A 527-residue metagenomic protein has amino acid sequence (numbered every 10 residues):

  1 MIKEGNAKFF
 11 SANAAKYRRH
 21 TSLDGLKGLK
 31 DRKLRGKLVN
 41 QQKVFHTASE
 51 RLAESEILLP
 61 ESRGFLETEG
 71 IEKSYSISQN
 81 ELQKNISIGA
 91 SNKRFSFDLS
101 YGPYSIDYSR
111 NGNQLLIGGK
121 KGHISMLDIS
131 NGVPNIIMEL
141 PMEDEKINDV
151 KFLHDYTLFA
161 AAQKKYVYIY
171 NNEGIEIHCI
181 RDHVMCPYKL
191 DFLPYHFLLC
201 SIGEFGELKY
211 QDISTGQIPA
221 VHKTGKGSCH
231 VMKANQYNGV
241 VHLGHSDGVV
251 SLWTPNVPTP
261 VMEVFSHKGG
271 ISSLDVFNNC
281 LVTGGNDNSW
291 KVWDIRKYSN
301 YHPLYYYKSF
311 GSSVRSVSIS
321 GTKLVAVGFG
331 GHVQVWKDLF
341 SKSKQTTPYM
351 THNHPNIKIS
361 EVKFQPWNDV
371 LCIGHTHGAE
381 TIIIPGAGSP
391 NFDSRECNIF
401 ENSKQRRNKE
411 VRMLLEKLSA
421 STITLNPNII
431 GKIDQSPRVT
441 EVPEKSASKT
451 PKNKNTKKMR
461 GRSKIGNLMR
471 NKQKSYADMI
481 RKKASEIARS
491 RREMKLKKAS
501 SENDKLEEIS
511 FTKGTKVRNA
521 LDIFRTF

Functional and structural regions predicted by a protein language model:
M1-S76, E81-N85, S313, G331-H332 (+1 more regions): Terminal intrinsically disordered, low-complexity extensions flanking WD-repeat/beta-propeller proteins
L23-D247, S251-W253, E263-S266, Y306-K308 (+4 more regions): WD40 beta-propeller repeat fold
D107, N111, G270-S273, S316 (+1 more regions): Acidic, Ser/Thr-rich intrinsically disordered and amphipathic helical segments
M142, V150, F159, D182 (+12 more regions): Proteins with a high burden of low-complexity, intrinsically disordered sequence enriched in S/T/G/P/A and R, requiring
H196-L199, N238, G321-L324, I399-F400 (+1 more regions): Low-complexity, flexible helical/coil segments
V240, S246-D338: Eukaryotic tandem repeat interaction scaffolds
